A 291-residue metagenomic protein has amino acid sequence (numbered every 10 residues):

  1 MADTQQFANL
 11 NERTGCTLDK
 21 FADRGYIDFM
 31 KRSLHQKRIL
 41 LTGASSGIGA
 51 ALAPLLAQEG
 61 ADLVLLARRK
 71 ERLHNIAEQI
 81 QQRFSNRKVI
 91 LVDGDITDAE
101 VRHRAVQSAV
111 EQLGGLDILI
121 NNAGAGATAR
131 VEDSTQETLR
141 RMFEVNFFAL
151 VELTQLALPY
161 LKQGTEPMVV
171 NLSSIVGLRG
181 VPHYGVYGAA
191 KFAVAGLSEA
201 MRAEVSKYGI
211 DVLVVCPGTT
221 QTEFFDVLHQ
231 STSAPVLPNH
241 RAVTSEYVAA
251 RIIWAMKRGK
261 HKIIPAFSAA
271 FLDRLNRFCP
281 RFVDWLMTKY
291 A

Functional and structural regions predicted by a protein language model:
R38, S45-S46: Conserved glycine-rich cofactor-binding loop
E59-I76: Conserved glycine-rich Rossmann-like NAD(P)H-binding loop of the short-chain dehydrogenase/reductase
R130-V131, T135-R140: Substrate-binding pocket helix/loop in short-chain dehydrogenase/reductase
E132, R179-G185: Active-site loop immediately N-terminal to the catalytic Tyr-X3-Lys motif of short-chain dehydrogenase/reductase
T154, A190: Active-site helix of classical SDR
S174: Residue(s) in the substrate-gating loop at a strand-loop-helix junction that position the organic substrate next
K207-F267, W285: SDR active-site lid
